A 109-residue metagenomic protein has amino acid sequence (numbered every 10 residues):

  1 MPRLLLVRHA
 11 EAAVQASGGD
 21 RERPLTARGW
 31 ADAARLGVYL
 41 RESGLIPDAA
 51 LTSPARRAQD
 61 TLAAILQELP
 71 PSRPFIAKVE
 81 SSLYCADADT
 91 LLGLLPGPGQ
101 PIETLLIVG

Functional and structural regions predicted by a protein language model:
P2-S81: Active-site-proximal alpha-helix that buttresses catalytic centers in soluble enzyme cores
L4, Q100-G109: Generic beta-sheet signal
G19-D20, W30, L92-L94, V108: Surface-exposed beta-strand edges and their flanking turn/coil or helix-capping segments
L40-R41, L94-P96: Short, flexible, glycine/charge-rich loop motifs used to bind or transfer phosphoryl groups or to couple energy/partner
S43-I46, P98-E103: Glycine-rich phosphate-binding loop signature in dinucleotide/nucleotide-binding domains
E68-L69, L95-P98: Short, hinge-like loop/turn segments at secondary-structure boundaries
L83-L95: Short alpha-helix plus adjacent loop in nuclease-associated cores
